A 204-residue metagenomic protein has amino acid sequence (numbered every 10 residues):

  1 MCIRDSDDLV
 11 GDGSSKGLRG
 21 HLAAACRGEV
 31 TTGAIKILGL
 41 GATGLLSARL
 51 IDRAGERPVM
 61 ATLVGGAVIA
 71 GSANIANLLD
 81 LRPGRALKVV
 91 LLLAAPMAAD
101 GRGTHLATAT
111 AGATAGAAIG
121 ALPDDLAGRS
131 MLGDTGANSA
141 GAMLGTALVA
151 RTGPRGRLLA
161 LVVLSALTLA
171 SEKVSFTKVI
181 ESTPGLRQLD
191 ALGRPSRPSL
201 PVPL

Functional and structural regions predicted by a protein language model:
R4-V174, K178: "…together with the soluble PPM/PP2C metallo-phosphatase catalytic core" -> "…together with the soluble PPM/PP2C
V163-L204: Membrane-proximal soluble regions of multi-pass membrane proteins
